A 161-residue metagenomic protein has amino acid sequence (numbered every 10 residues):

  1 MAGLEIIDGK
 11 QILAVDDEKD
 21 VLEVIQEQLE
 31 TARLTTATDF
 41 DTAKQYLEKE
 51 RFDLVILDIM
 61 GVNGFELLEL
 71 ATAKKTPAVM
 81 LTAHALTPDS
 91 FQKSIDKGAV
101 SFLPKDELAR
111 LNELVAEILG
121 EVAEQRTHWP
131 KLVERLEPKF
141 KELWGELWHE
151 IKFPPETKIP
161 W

Functional and structural regions predicted by a protein language model:
E5, K19-T36: Two-component/phosphorelay signaling modules centered on CheY-like receiver
A14-E18: Acidic di-acidic motifs
K19, T36-L54, V62: Acidic, metal-coordinating helix/loop segments flanking the phosphotransfer/catalytic sites of two-component signaling
V24-Q28, Y46, L70, K93: Alpha-helical interaction/dimerization surfaces of two-component signaling modules
E48-E50, L70-P77, K97: Conserved phosphotransfer cores of two-component systems
I56, A71, K75-P88: A short, hydrophobic beta-strand element within the central beta-sheet of small alpha/beta folds
E66, A85-P104, A109-E113: Alpha4 helix (beta4-alpha4-beta5 surface) of REC/receiver domains from two-component response regulators
G120-W161: C-terminal output/effector regions of signal-responsive regulators
